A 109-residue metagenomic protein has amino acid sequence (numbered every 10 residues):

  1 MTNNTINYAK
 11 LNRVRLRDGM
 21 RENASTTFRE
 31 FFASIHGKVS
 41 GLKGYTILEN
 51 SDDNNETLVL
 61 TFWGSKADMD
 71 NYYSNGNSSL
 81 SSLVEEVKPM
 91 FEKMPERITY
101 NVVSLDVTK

Functional and structural regions predicted by a protein language model:
M1-I6, T46-N55, L83-K109: Glycine-rich beta-strand-turn "strand-cap" elements at beta-sheet edges
N7-Y8, A24, S40-G41: Short, flexible segments with low predicted structural confidence
Y8-N12, R21-E22, A33: Short acidic/polar alpha-helix capping motifs at helix-coil junctions
Y8-R15, Y45-N75: Short, well-ordered beta-strand segments in beta-rich or mixed alpha/beta enzyme and ligand-binding folds
R15-F28: Short, surface-exposed ligand-recognition loops at beta-strand->loop->(often short) alpha-helix junctions that present
L16-D18, S65, N101-S104: Non-catalytic surface loops within mature trypsin-like serine protease
E30, S34-L42, F62-I98: An amphipathic, aromatic/His-enriched active-site/gating alpha helix that lines ligand/cofactor pockets
